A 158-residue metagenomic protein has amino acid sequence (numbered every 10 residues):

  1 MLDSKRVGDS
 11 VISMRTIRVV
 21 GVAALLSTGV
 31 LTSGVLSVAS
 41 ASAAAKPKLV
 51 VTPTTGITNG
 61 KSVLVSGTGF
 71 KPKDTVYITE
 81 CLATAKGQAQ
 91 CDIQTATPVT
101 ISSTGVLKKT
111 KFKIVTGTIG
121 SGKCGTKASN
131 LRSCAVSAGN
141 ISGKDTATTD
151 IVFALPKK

Functional and structural regions predicted by a protein language model:
L2-R6, V11-K158: Extracytoplasmic/secretory-pathway segments with low complexity and glycosylation-like composition
